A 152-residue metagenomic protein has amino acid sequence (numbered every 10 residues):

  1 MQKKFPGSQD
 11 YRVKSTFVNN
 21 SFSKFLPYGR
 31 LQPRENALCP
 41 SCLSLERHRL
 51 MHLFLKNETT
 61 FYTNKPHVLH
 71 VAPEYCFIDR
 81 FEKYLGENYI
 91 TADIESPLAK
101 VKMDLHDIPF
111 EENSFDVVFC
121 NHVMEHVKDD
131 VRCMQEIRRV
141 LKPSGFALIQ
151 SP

Functional and structural regions predicted by a protein language model:
M1-K65: N-terminal juxtadomain amphipathic helix that follows a signal peptide/anchor or precedes a small N-terminal auxiliary
P66-P152: Conserved SAM-binding loop
